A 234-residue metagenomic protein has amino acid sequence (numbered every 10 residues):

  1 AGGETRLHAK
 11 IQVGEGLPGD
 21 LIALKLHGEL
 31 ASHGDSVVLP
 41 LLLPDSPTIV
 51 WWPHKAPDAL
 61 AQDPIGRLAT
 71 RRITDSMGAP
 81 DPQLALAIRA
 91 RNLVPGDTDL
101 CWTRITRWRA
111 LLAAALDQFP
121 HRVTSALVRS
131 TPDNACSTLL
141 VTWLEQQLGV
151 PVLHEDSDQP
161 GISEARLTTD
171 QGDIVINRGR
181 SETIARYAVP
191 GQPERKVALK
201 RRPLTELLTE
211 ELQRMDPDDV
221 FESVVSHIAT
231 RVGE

Functional and structural regions predicted by a protein language model:
A1, L24-E29, W51-K55, M77 (+1 more regions): Structural motif
A1, W51-H54, D75-A79, P151-I162: A generic structural motif
A1-S46, V50: An N-terminal, globular interaction/scaffold subdomain
L7-K10, G14-E15, V94-T103, F119 (+1 more regions): Extended, compositionally simple fibrous regions characteristic of intermediate-filament-like scaffolds
A56-L68, P82-A87, A115: Glycine-rich, charge-decorated loop segments at or immediately adjacent to ligand/cofactor-binding or catalytic sites
T74-D99: Helix-enriched interaction subdomains in cytosolic or periplasmic regions, typified by TIR/SEFIR signaling/NADase cores
D99-H154, E164: ATP/pyrophosphate-binding catalytic subdomain of soluble kinases
L148, G161-S163, T168-E234: Long, compositionally biased intrinsically disordered terminal regions
